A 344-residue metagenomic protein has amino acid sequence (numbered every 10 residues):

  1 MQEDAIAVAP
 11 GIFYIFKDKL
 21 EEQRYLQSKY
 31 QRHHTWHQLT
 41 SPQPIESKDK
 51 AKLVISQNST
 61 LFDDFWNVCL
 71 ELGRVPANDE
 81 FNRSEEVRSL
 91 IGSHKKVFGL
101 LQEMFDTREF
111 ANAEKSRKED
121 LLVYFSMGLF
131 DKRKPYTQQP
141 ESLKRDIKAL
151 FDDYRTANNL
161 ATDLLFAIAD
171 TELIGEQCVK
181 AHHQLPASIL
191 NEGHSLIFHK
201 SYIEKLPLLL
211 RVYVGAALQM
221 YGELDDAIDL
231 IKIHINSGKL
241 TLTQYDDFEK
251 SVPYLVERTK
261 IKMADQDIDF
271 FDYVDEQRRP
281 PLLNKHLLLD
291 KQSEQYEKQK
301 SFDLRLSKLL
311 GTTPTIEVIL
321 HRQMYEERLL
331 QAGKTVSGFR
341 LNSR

Functional and structural regions predicted by a protein language model:
M1-Q2: Short alpha-helix
I6: S-adenosyl-L-methionine
G11-I15, R32, Q38, Q43-R344: Basic, alpha-helical nucleic-acid-binding regions used in initiation and control of genome expression
L20-L26, R108: Short, charged/polar, Gly/Pro-enriched secondary-structure boundary elements
